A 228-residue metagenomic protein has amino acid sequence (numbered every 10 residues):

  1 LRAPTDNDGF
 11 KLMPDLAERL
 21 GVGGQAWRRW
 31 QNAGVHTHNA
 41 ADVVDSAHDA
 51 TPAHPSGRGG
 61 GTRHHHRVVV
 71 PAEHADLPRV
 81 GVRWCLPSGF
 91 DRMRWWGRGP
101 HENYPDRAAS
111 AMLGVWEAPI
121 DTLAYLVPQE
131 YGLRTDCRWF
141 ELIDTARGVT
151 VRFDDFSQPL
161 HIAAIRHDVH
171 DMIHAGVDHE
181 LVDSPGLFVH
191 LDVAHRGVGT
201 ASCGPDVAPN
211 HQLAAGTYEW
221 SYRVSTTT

Functional and structural regions predicted by a protein language model:
L1-T228: Beta-strand/loop-rich accessory regions of lumenal/periplasmic or secreted enzymes, predominantly carbohydrate-active
